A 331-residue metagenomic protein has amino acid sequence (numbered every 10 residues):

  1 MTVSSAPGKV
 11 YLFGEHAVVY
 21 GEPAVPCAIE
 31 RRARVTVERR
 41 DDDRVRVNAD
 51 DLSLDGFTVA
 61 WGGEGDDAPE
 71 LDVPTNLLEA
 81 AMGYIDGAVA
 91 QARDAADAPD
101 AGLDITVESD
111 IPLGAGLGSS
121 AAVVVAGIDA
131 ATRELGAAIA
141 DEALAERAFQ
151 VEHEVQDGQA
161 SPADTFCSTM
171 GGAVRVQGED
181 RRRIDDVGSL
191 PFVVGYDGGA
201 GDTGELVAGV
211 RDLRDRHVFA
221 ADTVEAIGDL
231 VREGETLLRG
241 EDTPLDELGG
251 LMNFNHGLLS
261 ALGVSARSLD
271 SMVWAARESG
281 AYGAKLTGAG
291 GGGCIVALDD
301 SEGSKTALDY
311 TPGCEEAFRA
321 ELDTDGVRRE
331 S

Functional and structural regions predicted by a protein language model:
V3, P7, R34-E79, G83 (+6 more regions): C-terminal nucleotide
K9, M82-I85, A121-I128, C167: Short alpha-helical patches at coil-to-helix transitions and adjacent helical residues in well-structured domains
A17-G21, P26-E30, G118-A122, A160-G171 (+2 more regions): FAD-binding core of FAD-dependent oxidoreductases, characterized by glycine-rich FAD pyrophosphate-binding loops
A28-R31, A115-D141: DPxDG-like acidic metal-binding loop motif
V89-P112: Glycine- and acidic-rich phosphate- and metal-coordinating loops
D100-L103, R133-E154: Contiguous, small/hydrophobic- and glycine-enriched helical/loop subdomains that border and often "cap" functional
E108-A115, Y282-A284: Short pre-catalytic strand/loop immediately N-terminal to key active-site residues, enriched for Gly-Thr
